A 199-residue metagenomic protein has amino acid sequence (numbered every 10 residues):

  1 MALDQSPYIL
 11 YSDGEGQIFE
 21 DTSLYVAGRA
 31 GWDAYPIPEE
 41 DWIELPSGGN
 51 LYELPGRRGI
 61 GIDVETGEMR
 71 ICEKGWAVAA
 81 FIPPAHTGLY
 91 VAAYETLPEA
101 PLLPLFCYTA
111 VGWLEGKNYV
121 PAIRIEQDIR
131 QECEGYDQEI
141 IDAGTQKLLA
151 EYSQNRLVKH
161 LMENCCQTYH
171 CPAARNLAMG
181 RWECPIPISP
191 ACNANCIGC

Functional and structural regions predicted by a protein language model:
M1-P98: Short Lys/Arg-enriched alpha/beta "domain-start" segment
P101, L105-I186: N-terminal [4Fe-4S]-dependent radical SAM core
P190-C199: Local cysteine-cluster metal-coordination motifs and their immediate loop/turn environment, predominantly Fe-S cluster
